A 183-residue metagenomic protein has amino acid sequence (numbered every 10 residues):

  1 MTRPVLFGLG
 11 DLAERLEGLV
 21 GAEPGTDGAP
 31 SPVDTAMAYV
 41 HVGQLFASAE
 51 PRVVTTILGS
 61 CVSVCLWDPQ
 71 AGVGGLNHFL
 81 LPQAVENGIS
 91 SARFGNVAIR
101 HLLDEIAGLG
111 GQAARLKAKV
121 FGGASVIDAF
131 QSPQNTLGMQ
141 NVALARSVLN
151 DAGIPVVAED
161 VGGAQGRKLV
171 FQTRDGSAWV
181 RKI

Functional and structural regions predicted by a protein language model:
M1-I183: Active-site microenvironment for binding and transforming phosphate-containing groups
